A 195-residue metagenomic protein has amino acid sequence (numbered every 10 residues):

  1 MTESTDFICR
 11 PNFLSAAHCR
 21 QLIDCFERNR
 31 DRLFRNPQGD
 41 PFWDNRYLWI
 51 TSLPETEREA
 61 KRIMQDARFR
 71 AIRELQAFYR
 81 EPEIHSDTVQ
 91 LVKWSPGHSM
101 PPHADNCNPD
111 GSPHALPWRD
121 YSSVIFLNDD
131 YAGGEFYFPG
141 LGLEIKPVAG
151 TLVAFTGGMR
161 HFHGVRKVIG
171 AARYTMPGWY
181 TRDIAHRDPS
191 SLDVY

Functional and structural regions predicted by a protein language model:
M1-L152, R160-Y195: Fe(II)/2-oxoglutarate oxygenase catalytic core
